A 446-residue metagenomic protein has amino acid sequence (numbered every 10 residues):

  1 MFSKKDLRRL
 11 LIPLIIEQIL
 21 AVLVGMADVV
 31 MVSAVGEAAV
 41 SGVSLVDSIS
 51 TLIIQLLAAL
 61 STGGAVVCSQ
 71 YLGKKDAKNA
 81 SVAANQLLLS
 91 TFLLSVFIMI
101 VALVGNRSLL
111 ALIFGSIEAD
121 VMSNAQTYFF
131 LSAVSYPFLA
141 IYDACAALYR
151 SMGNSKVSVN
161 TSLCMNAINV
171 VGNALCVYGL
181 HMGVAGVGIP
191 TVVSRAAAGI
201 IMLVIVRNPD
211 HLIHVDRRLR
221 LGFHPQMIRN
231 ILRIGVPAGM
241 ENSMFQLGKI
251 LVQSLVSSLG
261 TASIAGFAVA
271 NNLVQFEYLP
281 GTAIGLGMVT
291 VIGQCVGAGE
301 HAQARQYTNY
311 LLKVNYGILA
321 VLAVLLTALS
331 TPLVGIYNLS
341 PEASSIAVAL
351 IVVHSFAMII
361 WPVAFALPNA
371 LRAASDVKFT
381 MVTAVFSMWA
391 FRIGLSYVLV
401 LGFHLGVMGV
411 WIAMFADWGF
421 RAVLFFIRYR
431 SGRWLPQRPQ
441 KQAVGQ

Functional and structural regions predicted by a protein language model:
M1-L14, C68-S135, I168, V177-V236 (+2 more regions): Short alpha-helical transmembrane segments in multi-pass integral membrane proteins
F2-V30, A34-V35, T51-G63, F92-M99 (+4 more regions): N-terminal transmembrane alpha-helices
R9-G25, L131, M165, S194-A198 (+4 more regions): Transmembrane helical elements of multi-pass membrane transporters/channels
Q18-V22, Q55, S95, M99 (+12 more regions): Residue-level hotspots within the lipid-embedded alpha helices of multi-pass solute transporters
L23-S41, L110-A119, L175-M182, S243-F276 (+3 more regions): Helix-terminus/linker motif at the lipid-water interface of multi-pass membrane proteins
V32-T51, A119-T127, V184-A185, Q226-I234 (+5 more regions): Interfacial/gating helices of multi-pass transporter permease domains
V40-I100, L139-S158, I264-S330, W361-A384: Small-residue-rich hydrophobic transmembrane alpha-helices
S61, L131-R150, S158-N166, V187-M202 (+5 more regions): Short runs within selected transmembrane alpha-helices of multi-pass transporters and secretion channels
